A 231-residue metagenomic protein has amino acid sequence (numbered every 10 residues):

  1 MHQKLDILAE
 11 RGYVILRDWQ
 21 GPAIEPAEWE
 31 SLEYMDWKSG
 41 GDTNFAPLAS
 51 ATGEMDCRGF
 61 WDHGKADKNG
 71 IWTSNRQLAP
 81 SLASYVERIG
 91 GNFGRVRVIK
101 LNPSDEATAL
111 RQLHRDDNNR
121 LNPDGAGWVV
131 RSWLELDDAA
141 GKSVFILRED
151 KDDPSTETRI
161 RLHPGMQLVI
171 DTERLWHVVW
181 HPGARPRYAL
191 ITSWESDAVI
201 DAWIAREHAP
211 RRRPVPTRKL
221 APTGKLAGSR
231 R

Functional and structural regions predicted by a protein language model:
M1-R97: Non-heme Fe(II)/2-oxoglutarate
R11-I15, V129-R131, A189: Intrinsic-disorder/low-complexity, polar/charged segments enriched in Ser/Thr/Lys/Arg/Asp/Glu/Gln
W19-Q20, D137-A140, E195-D197: Short loop segments at secondary-structure junctions
A23, L48, R115, V215-T217 (+1 more regions): Generic low-complexity segments that are intrinsically disordered, proline-rich and/or Lys/Arg-biased
K68-Q77, L101-Q112, H163-V169, H208-R213 (+1 more regions): Short linear motifs at secondary-structure transitions and domain/linker junctions
R88-Q167: Catalytic core of non-heme Fe(II) oxygenases with the double-stranded beta-helix
I146-R231: Catalytic core of Fe(II)/2-oxoglutarate
